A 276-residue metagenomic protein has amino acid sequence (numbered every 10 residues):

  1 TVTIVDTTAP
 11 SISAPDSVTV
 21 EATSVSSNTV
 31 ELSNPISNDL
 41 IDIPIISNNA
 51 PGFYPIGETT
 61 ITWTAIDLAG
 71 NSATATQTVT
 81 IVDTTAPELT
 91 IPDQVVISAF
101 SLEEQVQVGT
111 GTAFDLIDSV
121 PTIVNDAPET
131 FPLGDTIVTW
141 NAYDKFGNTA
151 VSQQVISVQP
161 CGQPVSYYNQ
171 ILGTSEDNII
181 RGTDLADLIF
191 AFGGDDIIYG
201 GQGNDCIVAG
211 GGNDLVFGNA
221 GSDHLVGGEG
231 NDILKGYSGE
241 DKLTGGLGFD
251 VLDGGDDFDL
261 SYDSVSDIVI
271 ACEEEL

Functional and structural regions predicted by a protein language model:
T1-Y168, I179, D184, L188 (+6 more regions): Proline-threonine-serine-rich low-complexity tracts
S98-F100, D257-S261: Short, intrinsically disordered, charge-biased short linear motifs at domain edges
P121-T122, K242-F258: Short cationic/low-complexity microdomains
P164-V165, L172-G173, R181-G182, A191 (+9 more regions): Glycine-centered beta-turn/loop sites at beta-strand termini
V269-L276: Short, low-complexity, Pro/Ser/Thr/Gly-rich segments in the mature regions of secreted, periplasmic
